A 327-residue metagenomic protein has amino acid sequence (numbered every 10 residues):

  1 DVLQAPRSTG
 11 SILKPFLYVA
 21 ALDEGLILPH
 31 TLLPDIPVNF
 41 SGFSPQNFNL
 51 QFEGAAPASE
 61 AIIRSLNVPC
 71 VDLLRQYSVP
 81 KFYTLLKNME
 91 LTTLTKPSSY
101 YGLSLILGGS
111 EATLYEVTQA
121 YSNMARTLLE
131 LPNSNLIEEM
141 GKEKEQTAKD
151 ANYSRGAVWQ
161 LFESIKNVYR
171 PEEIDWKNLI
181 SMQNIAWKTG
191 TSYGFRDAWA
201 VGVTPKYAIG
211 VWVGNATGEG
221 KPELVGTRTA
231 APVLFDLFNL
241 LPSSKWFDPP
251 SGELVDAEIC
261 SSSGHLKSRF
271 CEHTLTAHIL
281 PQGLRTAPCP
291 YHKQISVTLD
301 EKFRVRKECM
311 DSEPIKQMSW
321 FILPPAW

Functional and structural regions predicted by a protein language model:
D1-R7, S11-L13, E24, L28 (+5 more regions): Periplasmic/cell-envelope proteins involved in peptidoglycan metabolism and beta-lactam response
P6-L33, A61, A120-A125, L161 (+1 more regions): Active-site SXXK
I27-D35, E130-N135, R170-K177, L241-A257: Acidic/polar loop patches that form or flank catalytic/metal-binding clefts of enzymes that bind anionic ligands
I27-Y83, R126, E130, K142-N167: Conserved catalytic neighborhood of penicillin-recognizing serine enzymes
P37, Q146-T147, I185-W327: Soluble, non-transmembrane domains of envelope/secretory-pathway proteins that act on or interact with carbohydrate
Y77-K96: Short, charged, amphipathic alpha-helices and their helix-cap/turn boundaries
L91-N152, I185-G194, A198-K206, G210-N215: Active-site-proximal helix/loop microenvironment of the serine DD-peptidase/beta-lactamase transpeptidase fold
F162-G190: Active-site Gly/Thr loop motif
